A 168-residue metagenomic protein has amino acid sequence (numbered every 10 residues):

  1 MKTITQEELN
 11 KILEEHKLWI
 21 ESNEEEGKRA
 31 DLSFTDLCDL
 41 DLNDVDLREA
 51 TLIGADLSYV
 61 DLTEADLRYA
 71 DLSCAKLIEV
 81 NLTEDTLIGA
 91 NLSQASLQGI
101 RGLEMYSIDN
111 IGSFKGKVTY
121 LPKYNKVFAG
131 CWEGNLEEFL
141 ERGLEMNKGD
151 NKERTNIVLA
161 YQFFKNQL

Functional and structural regions predicted by a protein language model:
M1-D31, R101-L168: N-terminal capping/linker segments that flank leucine-rich repeat
I4, E8, S22-K117, K123: Tandem repeat scaffolds
